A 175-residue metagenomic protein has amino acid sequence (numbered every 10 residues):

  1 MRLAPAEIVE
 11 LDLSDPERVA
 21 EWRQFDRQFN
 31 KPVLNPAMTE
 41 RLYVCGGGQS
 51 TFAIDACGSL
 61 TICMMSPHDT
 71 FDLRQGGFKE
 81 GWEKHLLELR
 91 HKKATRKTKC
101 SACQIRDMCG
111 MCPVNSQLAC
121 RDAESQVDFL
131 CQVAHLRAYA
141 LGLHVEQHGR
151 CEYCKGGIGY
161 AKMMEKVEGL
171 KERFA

Functional and structural regions predicted by a protein language model:
M1-E40, S59-M111: C-terminal accessory region of radical SAM enzymes
D26-F29, V33, Y139, L143 (+2 more regions): Generic alpha-helical secondary structure signal
Y43, H68-F71, Y139, Y153 (+1 more regions): Sequence-level detector for tyrosine residue identity
C45-Q49: Short, small/polar residue-rich loop motifs at catalytic or cofactor-binding pockets
I54-D55: Short, acidic, Ser/Thr-enriched surface-loop or helix-capping motifs
A94-G142, Q147-I158: Cysteine-cluster motifs in flexible loop/terminal segments that predominantly coordinate metals
H148-A175: Short flanking/linker segments adjacent to small metal-binding domains or redox-active Cys/His motifs
